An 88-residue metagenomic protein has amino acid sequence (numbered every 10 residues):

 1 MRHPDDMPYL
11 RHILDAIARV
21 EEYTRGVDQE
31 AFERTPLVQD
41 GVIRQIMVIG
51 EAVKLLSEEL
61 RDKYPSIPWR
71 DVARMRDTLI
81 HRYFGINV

Functional and structural regions predicted by a protein language model:
M1-V88: Solvent-exposed interaction patches of small proteins and small membrane subunits
